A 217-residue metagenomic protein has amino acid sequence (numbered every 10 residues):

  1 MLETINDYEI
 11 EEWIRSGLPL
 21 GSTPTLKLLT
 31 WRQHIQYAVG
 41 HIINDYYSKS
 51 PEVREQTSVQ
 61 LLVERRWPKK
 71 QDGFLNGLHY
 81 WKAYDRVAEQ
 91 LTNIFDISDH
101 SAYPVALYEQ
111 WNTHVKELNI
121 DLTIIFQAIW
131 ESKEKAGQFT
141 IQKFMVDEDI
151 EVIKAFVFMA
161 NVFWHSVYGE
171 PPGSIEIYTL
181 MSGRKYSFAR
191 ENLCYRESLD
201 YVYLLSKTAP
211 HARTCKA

Functional and structural regions predicted by a protein language model:
M1-S58: Charged, glycine-rich intrinsically disordered N-terminal tails and low-complexity linkers that flank
L26, T30, H34, L78-K82 (+1 more regions): Alpha-helix boundary/N-cap detector
V39, I43, V87-S98, A160-Y168 (+1 more regions): Hydrophobic, Leu/Ile/Phe/Ala-enriched alpha-helical segments that form helix-helix packing faces
L62-T140: Catalytic cores of nuclease domains that cleave nucleic-acid phosphodiester backbones
A83-V87, A155-N161, L199-V202: Well-ordered, non-membrane alpha-helical segments in soluble/globular domains
T113-H114, E151-W164, Y168-E170: A mid-sequence, solvent-exposed acidic-amphipathic segment
K143-E151: Short beta-strand-loop-alpha-helix junction that forms the active-site gateway of nucleic-acid-processing nucleases
W164-A217: Metal-dependent nuclease catalytic regions and adjoining charged, substrate-binding loops involved in nucleic-acid end
